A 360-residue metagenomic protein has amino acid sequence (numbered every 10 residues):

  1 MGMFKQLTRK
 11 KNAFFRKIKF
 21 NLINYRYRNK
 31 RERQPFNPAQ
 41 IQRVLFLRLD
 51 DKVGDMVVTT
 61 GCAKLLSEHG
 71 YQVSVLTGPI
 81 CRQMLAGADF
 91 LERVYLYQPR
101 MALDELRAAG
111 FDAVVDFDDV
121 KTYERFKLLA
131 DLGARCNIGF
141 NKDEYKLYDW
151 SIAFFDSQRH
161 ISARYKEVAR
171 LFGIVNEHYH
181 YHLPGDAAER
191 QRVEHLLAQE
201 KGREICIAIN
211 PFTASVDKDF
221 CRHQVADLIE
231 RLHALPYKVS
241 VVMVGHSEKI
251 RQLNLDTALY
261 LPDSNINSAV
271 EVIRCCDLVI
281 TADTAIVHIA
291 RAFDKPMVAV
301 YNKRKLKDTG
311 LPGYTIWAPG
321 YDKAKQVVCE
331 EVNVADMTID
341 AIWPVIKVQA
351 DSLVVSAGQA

Functional and structural regions predicted by a protein language model:
G2-F90: N-terminal pre-catalytic "stem/leader" segment of glycosyltransferase-like enzymes
G2-K30, I152-E204: A nucleotide-sugar donor-handling region in carbohydrate enzymes
R43-D50, P184-R251, K303: Active-site donor-nucleotide binding/catalytic segment of nucleotide-sugar enzymes
Y71-P79, I138-G139, V241-G245: Short internal beta-strands
Q83-F90, Y145-W150, K249-T257, I289 (+1 more regions): Short loop/helix-cap segments at secondary-structure boundaries that form the rim of catalytic
Y95-H182, R203-A208, R304-K307, L311-G313 (+1 more regions): Conserved nucleotide-diphosphate donor binding/catalytic pocket of glycan-assembly enzymes
A109, R222-K303: Donor-binding and catalytic core of enzymes assembling or modifying cell-surface/extracellular glycoconjugates
F140, R291-A360: Nucleotide-sugar donor-binding patch of glycosyltransferase catalytic domains
